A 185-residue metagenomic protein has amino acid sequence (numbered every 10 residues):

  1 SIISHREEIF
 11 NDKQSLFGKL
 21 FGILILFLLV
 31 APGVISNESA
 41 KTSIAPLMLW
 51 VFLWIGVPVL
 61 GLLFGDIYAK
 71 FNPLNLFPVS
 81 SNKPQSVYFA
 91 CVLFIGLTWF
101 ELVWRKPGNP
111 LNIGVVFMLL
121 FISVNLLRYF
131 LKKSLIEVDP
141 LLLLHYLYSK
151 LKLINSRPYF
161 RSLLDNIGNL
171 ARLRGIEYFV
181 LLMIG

Functional and structural regions predicted by a protein language model:
S1-G185: Transmembrane-helix bundle segments that line or gate the permeation/cavity pathway in multi-pass membrane proteins
